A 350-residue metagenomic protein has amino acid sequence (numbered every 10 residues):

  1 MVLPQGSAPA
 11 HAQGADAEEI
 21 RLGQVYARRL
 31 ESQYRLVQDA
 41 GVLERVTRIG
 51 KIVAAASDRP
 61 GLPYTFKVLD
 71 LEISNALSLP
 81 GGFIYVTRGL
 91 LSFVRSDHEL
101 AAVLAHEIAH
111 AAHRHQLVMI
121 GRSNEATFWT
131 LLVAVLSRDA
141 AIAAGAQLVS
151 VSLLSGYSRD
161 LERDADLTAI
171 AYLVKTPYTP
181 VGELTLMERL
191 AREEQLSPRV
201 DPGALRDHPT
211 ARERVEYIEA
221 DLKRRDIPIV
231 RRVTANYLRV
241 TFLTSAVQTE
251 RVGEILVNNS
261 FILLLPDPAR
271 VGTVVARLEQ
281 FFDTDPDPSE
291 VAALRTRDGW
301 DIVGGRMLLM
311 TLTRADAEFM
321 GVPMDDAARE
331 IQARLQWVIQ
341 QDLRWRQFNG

Functional and structural regions predicted by a protein language model:
M1-Q5: Bacterial N-terminal signal peptides
G6-T130, K175-T176, E193-R199: Peri-catalytic and regulatory segments of divalent metal-dependent proteins
G6-V25, A56-N75, F93, R159-L256 (+5 more regions): C-terminal capping/extension segments of zinc metalloprotease domains
G23-L36, V252-L265, L308-F319: Acidic/histidine-rich, surface-exposed loop or edge segments in extracytoplasmic proteins
V103-L104, V149-S152, E183-L190: Short alpha-helical scaffolding segments that buttress acidic/His motifs in well-ordered protein cores
N124-L153: Membrane-active amphipathic alpha-helices enriched in small hydrophobic residues
V252-E254, E290-R314, F319-M320, R346-G350: Short glycine/threonine-rich beta-strand-turn micro-motifs
M324-G350: C-terminal partner/receptor-binding element of secreted or periplasmic proteins
